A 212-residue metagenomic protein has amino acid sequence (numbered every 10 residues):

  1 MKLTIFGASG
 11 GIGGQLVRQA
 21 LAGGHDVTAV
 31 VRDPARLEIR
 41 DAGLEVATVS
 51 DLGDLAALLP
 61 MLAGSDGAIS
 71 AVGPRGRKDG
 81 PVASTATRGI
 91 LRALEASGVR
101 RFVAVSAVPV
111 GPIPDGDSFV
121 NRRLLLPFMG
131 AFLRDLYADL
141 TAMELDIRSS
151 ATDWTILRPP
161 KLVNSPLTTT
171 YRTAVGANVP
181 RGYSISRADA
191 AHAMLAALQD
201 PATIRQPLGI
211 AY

Functional and structural regions predicted by a protein language model:
L3-G23: N-terminal Rossmann NAD(P)H-binding glycine-rich loop of SDR-like oxidoreductase domains
V30-A35, S50-L52: N-terminal Rossmann-fold cofactor-binding loop
E45-S65: Conserved Rossmann-fold cofactor-binding substructure of NAD(P)-dependent oxidoreductases
R75-F102, A142: NAD(P)-cofactor binding segment of oxidoreductase domains
A86-T87, D139, L157, I185-L195 (+1 more regions): Substrate-positioning beta->alpha
P112, S150, P166-Y171, A197-Q206: Glycine/proline-rich active-site loop of Rossmann-fold NAD(P)-dependent oxidoreductases
D115-L136, V179: Alpha-helical membrane-targeting segments
E144-S165: Conserved beta-loop-beta element that borders a ligand/cofactor-binding pocket
